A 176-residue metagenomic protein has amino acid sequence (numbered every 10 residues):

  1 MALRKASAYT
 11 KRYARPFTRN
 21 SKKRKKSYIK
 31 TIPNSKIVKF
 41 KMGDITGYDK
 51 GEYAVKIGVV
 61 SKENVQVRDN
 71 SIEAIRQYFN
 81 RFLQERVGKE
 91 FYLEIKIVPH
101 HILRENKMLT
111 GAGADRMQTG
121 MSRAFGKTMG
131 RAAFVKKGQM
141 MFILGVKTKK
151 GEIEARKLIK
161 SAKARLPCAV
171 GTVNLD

Functional and structural regions predicted by a protein language model:
M1-D176: Ribosome-associated RNA-binding proteins
